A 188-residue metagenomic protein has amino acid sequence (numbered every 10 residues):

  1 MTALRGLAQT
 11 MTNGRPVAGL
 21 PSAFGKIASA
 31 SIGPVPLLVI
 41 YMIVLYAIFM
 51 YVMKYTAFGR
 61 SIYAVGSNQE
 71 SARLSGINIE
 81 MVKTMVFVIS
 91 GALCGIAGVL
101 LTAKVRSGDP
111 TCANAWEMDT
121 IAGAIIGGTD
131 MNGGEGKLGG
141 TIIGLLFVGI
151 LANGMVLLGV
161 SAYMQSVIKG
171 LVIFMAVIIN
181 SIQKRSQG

Functional and structural regions predicted by a protein language model:
M1-A18, V52-A57, A122-K137, I182-G188: Short loop segments and helix-boundary regions at transmembrane helix junctions of multi-pass inner-membrane proteins
M1-L7, Y41-V52, F87-G98, A124-G128 (+2 more regions): Hydrophobic core segments of alpha-helical transmembrane domains in multi-pass membrane transport and ion-translocation
M1-T56, V82-M85, K104-A113, M164: Transmembrane helix-bundle core of multi-pass membrane transporters and related energy-transducing complexes
A8, R60-A64, S71, C112 (+3 more regions): Hydrophobic side chains within alpha-helical segments
A47, L74, N78-M81, N153-G188: Cytosolic-side transmembrane-helix boundaries in multi-pass membrane proteins
A47-F87: Membrane-helix/interface signature in polytopic inner-membrane proteins
V88, C94, K104-G170: Transmembrane alpha-helical segments in multi-pass inner-membrane proteins
